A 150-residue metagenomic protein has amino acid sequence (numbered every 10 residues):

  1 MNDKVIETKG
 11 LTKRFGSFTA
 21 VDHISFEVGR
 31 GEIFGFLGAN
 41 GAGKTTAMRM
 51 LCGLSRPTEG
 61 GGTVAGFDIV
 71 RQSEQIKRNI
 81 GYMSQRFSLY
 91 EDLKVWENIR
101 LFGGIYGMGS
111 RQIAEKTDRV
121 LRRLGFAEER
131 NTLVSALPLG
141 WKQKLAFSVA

Functional and structural regions predicted by a protein language model:
T8-L11, T19-G29, G60: Conserved beta-strand
A39-G43: Walker A (P-loop) phosphate-binding loop of ABC-type ATPase nucleotide-binding domains
C52: Helix-to-loop junction immediately C-terminal to a conserved catalytic motif
G60-D68, Q75-I76: Conserved ABC transporter NBD signature motif
R100, G104, R111-E129: Conserved ABC ATPase "signature" region
F147: Hydrophobic anchor residue at the start of the ABC signature
